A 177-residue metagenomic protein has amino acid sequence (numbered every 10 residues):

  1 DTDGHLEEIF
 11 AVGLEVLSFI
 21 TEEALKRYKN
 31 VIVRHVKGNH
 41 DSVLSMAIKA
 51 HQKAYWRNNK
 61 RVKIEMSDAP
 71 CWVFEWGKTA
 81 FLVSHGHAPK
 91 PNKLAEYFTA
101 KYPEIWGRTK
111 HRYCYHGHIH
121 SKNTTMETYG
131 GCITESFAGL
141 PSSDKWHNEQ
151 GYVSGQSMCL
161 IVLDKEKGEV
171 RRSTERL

Functional and structural regions predicted by a protein language model:
D1-M66: Core catalytic region of metal-dependent phosphoesterases/phosphodiesterases, especially metallo-beta-lactamase-like
L25, Q52-P70, E75-L177: Conserved beta-sheet core of the metallophosphoesterase superfamily
